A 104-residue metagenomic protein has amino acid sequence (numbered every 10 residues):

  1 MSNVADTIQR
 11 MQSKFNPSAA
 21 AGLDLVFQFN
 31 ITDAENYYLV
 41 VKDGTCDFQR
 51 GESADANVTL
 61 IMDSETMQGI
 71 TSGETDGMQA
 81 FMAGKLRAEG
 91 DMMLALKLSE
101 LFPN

Functional and structural regions predicted by a protein language model:
M1-N104: Feature captures hydrophobic
